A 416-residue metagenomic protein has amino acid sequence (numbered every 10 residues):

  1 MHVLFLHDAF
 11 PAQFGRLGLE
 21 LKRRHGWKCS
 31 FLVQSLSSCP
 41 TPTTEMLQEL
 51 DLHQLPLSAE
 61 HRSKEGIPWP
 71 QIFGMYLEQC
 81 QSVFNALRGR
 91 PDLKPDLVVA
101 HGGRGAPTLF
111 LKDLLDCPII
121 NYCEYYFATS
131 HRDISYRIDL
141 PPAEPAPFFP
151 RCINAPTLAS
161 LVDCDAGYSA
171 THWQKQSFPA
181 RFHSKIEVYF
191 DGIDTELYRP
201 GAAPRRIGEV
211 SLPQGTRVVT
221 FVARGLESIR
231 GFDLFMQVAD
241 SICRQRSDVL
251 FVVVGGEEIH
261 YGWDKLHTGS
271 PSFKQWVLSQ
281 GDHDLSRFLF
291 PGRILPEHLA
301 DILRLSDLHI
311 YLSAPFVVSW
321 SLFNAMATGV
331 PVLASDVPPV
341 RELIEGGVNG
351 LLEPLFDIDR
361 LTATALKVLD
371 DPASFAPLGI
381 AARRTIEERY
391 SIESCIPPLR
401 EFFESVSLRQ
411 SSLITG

Functional and structural regions predicted by a protein language model:
M1-H53, S411, T415-G416: N-terminal subdomain of nucleotide-sugar transferases
A59-W69, C117-A155, E196, P200-G201 (+2 more regions): Acceptor-binding helix/loop patch of EC 2.4 sugar-transfer enzymes, predominantly nucleotide-sugar-dependent
A128, L140-P142, A146-E209, P213-Q214: Donor nucleotide-sugar binding/catalytic pocket of nucleotide-sugar-dependent glycosyltransferases
E209-R230, M236-A239, F251-V252: Conserved donor-binding/catalytic core segment of Leloir-type glycosyltransferases
I259, K265-I294: Nucleotide-activated donor-binding/catalytic signature segment of Leloir-type glycosyltransferases, i.e., the conserved
A314: Aromatic "clamp/platform" in nucleotide-sugar-dependent glycosyltransferases that forms part of the donor/acceptor
P331-A334: Short hydrophobic beta-strand element within catalytic cores of glycosyltransferases and related nucleotide-activated
G346-G347, L351-I358, K367-A373: Conserved acidic donor-binding segment of nucleotide-sugar-dependent glycosyltransferases
